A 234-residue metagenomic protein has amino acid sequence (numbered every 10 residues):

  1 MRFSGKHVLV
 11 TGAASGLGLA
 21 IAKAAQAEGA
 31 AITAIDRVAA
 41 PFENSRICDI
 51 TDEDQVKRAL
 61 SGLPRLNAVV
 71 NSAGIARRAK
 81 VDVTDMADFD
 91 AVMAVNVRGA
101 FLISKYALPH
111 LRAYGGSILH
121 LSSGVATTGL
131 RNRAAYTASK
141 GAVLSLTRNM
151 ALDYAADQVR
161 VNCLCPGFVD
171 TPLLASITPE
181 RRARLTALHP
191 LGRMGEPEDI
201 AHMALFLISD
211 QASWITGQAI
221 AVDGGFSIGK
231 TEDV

Functional and structural regions predicted by a protein language model:
K80-V81, D85-D90, L174, L185: Substrate-binding pocket helix/loop in short-chain dehydrogenase/reductase
D82, T128-A134, A156-D157, G192 (+2 more regions): Active-site loop immediately N-terminal to the catalytic Tyr-X3-Lys motif of short-chain dehydrogenase/reductase
S104, S139, T147: Active-site helix of classical SDR
P109, L152-A156, S213: Alpha-helical segment proximal to the catalytic Tyr-Lys
S123: Residue(s) in the substrate-gating loop at a strand-loop-helix junction that position the organic substrate next
T128, T216-V234: Short C-terminal tail/terminal secondary-structure segment of NAD(P)H-dependent dehydrogenase/reductase domains
C163, L185-I215, V222-G224: C-terminal helical subdomain
